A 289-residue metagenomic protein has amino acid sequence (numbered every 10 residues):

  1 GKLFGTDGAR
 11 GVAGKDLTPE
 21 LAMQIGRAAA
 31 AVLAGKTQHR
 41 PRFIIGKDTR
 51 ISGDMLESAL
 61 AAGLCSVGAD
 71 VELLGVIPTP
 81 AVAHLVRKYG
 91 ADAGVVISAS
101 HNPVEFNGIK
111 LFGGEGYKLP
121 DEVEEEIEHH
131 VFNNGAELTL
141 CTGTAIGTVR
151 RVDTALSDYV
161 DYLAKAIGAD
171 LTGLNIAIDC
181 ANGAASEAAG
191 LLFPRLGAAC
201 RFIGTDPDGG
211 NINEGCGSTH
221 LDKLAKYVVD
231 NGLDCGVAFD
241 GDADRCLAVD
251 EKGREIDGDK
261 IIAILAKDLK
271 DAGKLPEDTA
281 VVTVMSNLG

Functional and structural regions predicted by a protein language model:
G1-A62, S66-V67, V149-L174: An N-terminal, well-structured beta->alpha segment
F4, I176, C235-F239: Residue-level marker for buried hydrophobic side chains located in beta-strands that build the well-ordered beta-sheet
G5, L21, I25, L56 (+10 more regions): General structural feature for long, well-ordered alpha-helical segments within catalytic domains of soluble enzymes
V12, N107-N231: Gly/Ser/Thr-enriched, mixed-charge loops and adjacent short helices that form phosphate/oxyanion-binding elements
A31, G35, H39-F106, L191-V249: N-terminal small/polar loop signature for handling phosphorylated ligands or for N-terminal nucleophile
F43-I45, I178, P276-V281: Conserved PLP-anchoring active-site segment centered on the Schiff-base-forming lysine
D48-L56, C180-E187, S286: Glycine-rich phosphate-binding loops at beta-strand->alpha-helix junctions
V104-E105, L111-P120, H129-H130, K223-G289: Replace "Mg2+/Mn2+-dependent" with "divalent metal-dependent
